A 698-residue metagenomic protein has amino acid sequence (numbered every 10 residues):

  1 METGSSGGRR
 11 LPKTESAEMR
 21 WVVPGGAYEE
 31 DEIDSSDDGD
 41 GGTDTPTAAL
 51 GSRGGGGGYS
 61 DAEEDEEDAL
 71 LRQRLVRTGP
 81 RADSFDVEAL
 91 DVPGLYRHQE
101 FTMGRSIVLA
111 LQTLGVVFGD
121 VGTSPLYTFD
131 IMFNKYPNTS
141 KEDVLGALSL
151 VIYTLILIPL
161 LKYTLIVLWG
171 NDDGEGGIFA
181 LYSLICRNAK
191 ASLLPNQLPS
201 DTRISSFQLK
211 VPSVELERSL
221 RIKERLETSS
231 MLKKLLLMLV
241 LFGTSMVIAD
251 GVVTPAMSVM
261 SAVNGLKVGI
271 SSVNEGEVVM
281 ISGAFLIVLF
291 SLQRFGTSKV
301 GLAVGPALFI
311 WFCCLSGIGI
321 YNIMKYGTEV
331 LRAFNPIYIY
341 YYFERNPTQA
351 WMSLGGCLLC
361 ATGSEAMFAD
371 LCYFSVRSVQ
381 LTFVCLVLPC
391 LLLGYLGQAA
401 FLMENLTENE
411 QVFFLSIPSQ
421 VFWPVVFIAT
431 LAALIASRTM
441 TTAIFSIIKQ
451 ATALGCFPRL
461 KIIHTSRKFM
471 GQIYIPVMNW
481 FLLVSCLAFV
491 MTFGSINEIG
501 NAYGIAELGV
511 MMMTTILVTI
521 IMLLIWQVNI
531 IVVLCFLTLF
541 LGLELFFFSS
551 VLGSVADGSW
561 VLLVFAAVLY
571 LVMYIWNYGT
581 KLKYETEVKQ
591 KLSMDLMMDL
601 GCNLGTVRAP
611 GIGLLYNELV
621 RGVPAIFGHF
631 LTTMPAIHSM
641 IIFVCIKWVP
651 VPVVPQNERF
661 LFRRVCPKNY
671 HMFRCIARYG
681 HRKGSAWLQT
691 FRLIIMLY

Functional and structural regions predicted by a protein language model:
E2-Y698: The structured alpha-helical core of multi-pass membrane proteins
